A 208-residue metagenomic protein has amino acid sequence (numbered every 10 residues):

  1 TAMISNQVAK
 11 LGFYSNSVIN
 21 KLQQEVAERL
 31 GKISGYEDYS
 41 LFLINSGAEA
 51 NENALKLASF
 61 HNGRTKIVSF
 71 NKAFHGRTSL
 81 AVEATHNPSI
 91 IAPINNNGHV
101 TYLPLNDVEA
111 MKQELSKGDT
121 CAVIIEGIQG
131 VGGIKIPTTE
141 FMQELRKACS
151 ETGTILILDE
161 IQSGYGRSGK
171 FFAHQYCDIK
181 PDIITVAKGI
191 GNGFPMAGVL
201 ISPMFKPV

Functional and structural regions predicted by a protein language model:
T1-V208: Conserved N-terminal phosphate-binding loop of PLP-dependent enzymes in the Aspartate aminotransferase
